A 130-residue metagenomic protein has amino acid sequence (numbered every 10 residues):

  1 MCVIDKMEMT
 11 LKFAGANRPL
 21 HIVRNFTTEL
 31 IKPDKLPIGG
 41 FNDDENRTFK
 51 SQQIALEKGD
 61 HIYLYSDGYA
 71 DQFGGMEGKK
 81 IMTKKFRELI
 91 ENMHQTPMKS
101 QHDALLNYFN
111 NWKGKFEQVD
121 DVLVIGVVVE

Functional and structural regions predicted by a protein language model:
M1-E130: Conserved subregion of the PPM/PP2C metallophosphatase catalytic domain
